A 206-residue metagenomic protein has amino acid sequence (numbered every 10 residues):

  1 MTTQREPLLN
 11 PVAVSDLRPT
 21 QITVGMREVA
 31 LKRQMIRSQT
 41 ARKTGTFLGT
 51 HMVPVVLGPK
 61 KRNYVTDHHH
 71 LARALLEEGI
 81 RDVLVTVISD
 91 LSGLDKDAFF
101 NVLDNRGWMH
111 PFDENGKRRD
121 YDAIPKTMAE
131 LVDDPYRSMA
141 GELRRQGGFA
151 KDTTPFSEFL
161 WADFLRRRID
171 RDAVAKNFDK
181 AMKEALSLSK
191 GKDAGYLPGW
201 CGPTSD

Functional and structural regions predicted by a protein language model:
T2-T46, T50-L57, K61-R62, L76-D206: Surface-exposed, charge/polar-rich loops and edge strands
Y64-D67: Short hydrophobic beta-strand that contains or immediately precedes a catalytic carboxylate
H69-L71: Active-site-adjacent structural elements in enzyme catalytic domains
